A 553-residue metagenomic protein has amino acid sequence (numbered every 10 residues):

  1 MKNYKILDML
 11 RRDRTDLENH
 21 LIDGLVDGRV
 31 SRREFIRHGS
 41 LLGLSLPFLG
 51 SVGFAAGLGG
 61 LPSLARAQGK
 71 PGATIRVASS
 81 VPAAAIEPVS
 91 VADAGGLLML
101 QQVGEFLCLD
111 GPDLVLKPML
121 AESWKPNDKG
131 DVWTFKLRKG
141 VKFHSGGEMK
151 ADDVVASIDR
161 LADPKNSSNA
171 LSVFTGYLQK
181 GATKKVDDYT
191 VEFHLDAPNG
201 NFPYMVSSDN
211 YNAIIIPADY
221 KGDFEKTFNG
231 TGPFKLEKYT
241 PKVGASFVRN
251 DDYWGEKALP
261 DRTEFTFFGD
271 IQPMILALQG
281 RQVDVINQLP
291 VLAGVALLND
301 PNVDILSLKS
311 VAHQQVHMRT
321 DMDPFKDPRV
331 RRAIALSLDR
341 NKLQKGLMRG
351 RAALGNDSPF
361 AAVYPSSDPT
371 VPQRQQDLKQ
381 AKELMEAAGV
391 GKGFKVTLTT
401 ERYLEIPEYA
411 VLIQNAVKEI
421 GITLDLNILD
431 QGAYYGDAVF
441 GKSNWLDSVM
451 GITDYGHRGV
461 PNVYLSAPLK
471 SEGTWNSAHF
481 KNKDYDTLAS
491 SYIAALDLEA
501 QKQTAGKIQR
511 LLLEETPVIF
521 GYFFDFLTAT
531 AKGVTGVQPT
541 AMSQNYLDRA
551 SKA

Functional and structural regions predicted by a protein language model:
M1-E34, L58: N-terminal secretory signal peptides
A78-D128, D159, T227-T231: N-terminal lobe/hinge region of extracytoplasmic solute-binding protein
G111-V115, D188, P198-N199, V206-R262 (+3 more regions): Gly/Pro-rich hinge or "lid" segments in bacterial periplasmic/extracellular proteins
K136, A170-I216: Surface-exposed binding/hinge segments that line and control ligand-binding clefts or catalytic entry sites
F234, L354-A387, L404-E408: Structural transition elements
D251-A296, T423: Ligand-site clamp/hinge motif
T423-G436, V463-K532, A553: Extracytoplasmic/peripheral linker and loop segments enriched in polar/acidic and small residues with frequent Thr/Pro
T528-A553: Long beta-strand-rich cores associated with HINT superfamily self-processing modules
